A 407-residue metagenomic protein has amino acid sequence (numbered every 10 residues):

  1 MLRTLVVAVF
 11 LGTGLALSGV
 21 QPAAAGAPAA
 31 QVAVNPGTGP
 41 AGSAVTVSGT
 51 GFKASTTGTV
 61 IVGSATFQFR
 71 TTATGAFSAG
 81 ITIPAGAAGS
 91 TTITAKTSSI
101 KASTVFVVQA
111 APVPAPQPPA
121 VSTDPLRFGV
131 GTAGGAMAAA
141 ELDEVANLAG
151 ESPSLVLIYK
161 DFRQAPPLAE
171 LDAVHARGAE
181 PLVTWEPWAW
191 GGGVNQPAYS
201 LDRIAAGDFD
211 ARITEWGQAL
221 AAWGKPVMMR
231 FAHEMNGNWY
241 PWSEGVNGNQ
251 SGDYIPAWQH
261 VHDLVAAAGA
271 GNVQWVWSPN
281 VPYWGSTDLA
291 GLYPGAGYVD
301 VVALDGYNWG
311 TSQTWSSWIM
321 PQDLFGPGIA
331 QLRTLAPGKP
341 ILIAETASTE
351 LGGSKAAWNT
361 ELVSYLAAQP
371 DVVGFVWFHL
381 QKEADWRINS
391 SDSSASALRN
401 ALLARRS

Functional and structural regions predicted by a protein language model:
M1-V113: Extracytoplasmic/secretory-pathway segments with low complexity and glycosylation-like composition
A111-Q164: Boundary/entry segment of secreted carbohydrate-active catalytic domains
S122-G135, K339-S407: Substrate-binding cleft of secreted/luminal carbohydrate-active enzymes
L142-E151, A165-V183, E215-G224, L292-G297 (+2 more regions): Acidic (Asp/Glu)-rich catalytic clusters
V156-Y159, L289-M320, F378-L380: Aromatic- and acid-rich polysaccharide-binding/catalytic face of secreted or lumenal carbohydrate-active enzymes
A169-E186, L304-L351: Glycoside hydrolase catalytic-domain groove-lining segments
A169-V273, W277: Substrate-binding cleft of extracellular glycoside hydrolase catalytic domains
W258, H262-D288, G338-L351, G374-L380: Aromatic-lined carbohydrate-recognition surfaces of secreted/lumenal glycan-active proteins
